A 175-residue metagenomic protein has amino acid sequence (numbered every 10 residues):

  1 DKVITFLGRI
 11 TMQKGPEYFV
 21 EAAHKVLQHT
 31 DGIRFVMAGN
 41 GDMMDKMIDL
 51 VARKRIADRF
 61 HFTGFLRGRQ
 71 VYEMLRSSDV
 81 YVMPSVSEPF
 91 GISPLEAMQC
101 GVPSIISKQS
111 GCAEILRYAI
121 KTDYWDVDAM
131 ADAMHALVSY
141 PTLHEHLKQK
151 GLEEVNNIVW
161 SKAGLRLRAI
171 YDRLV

Functional and structural regions predicted by a protein language model:
D1-K14, V20-A23, V36: Conserved donor-binding/catalytic core segment of Leloir-type glycosyltransferases
I48-L66: Nucleotide-activated donor-binding/catalytic signature segment of Leloir-type glycosyltransferases, i.e., the conserved
F65-L66, E73-S78: Short alpha-helical donor nucleotide-sugar binding micro-motif in glycosyltransferases
V86: Aromatic "clamp/platform" in nucleotide-sugar-dependent glycosyltransferases that forms part of the donor/acceptor
G91-P94, C112: Short glycine/serine-rich donor-binding loops of glycosyltransferases
P103-I106: Short hydrophobic beta-strand element within catalytic cores of glycosyltransferases and related nucleotide-activated
A119-D128, A136-P141: Conserved acidic donor-binding segment of nucleotide-sugar-dependent glycosyltransferases
T142-D172: A charged, aromatic-enriched C-terminal amphipathic alpha-helix characteristic of glycosyltransferases across folds
